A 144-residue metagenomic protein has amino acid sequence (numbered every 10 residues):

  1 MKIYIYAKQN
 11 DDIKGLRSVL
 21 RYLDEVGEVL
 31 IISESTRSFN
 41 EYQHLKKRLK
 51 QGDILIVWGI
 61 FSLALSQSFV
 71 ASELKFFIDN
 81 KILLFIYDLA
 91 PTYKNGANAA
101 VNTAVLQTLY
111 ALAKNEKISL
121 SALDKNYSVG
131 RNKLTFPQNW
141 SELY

Functional and structural regions predicted by a protein language model:
K2, V26-G27, K50-D53, K81: A general structural motif
K2-V19: N-terminal beta1-alpha1 ligand-phosphate binding loop
Y4, L20-E34: Short beta-strand elements in bilobed, periplasmic/extracellular small-molecule ligand-binding domains
Q9-I13, S33-G52, W58-A71, A90-N95: Acidic, metal-coordinating catalytic cores used for nucleic-acid/nucleotide bond scission and strand-transfer chemistry
F77-Y144: Phosphate/pyrophosphate-binding and catalytic-coupling "lid/hinge/switch" segments at subdomain interfaces
